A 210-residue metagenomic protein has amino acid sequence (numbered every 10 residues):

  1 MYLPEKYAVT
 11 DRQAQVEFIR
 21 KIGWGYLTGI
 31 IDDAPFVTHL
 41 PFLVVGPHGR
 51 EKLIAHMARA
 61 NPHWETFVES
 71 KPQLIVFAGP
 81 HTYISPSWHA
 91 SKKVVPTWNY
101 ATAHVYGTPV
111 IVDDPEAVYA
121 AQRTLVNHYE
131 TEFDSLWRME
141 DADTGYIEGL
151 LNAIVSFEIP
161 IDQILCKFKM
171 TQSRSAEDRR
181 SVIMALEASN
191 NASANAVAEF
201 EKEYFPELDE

Functional and structural regions predicted by a protein language model:
Y2-Y26: Short, basic/aromatic recognition patches
V16, V94-V95, Y146-G149: A generic local secondary-structure boundary/capping motif
R20-K21, E69, I75, R123-T131: Short, intrinsically disordered, mixed-charge
K21-R59: Short beta-strand segments
G23, T38, G49-L53, E69-Q73 (+2 more regions): A generic structural signal for short beta-strands and their flanking turns/coil linkers
P41, H56, V76, T108-V110 (+1 more regions): Residue-level recognition of well-ordered beta-strand positions that form the cores of beta-sheet-rich folds across
R59-A121: Short, structured beta-strand-loop surface elements
V110-E210: C-terminal edge-of-domain segments
